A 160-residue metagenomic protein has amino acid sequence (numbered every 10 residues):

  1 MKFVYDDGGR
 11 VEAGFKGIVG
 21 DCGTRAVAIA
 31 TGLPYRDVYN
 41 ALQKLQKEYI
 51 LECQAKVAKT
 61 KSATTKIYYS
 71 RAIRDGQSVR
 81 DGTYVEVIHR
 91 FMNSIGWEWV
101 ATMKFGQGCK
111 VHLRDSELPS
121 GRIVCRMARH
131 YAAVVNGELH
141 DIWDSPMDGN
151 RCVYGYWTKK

Functional and structural regions predicted by a protein language model:
M1-T64, S70, E86, R90 (+1 more regions): Active-site nucleophile-adjacent alpha helix/oxyanion-hole segment immediately C-terminal to the catalytic cysteine
V11, K16, C22, V27 (+4 more regions): Generic structural signal for short, flexible, solvent-exposed coil/loop and linker residues
V11-E12, G17, V79, V85 (+2 more regions): Polar low-complexity intrinsically disordered regions enriched in Ser/Thr and small residues
E12-A13, V100, H112, K159: Intrinsically disordered, low-complexity, compositionally biased regions/tails
T24-T31, V38, L42, V124-C125 (+3 more regions): Generic hydrophobic secondary-structure signal
I50-A128, V135-G137, I142-D144: Conserved active-site-adjacent core of cysteine acyl-enzyme catalytic domains
D141-K160: Noncatalytic regulatory segments and standalone regulatory/sensor domains
